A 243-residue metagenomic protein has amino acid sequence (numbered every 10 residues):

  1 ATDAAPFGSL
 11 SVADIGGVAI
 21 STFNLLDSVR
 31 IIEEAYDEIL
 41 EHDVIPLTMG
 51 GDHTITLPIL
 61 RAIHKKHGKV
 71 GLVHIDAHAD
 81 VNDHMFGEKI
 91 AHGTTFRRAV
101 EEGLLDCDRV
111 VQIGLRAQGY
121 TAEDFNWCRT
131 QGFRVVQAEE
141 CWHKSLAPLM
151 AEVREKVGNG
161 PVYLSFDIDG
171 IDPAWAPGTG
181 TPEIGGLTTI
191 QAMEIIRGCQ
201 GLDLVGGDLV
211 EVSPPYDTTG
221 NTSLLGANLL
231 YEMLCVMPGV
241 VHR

Functional and structural regions predicted by a protein language model:
A1-L47, T54-K69, N126-T130, R134-R243: Catalytic cores of soluble, metal-dependent hydrolases
I31, I55-P58, L72, A79-D83 (+4 more regions): Active-site glycine-rich loop that binds ribose-phosphate moieties when present
T48, H74: Class I SAM-dependent methyltransferase core
G51, A77: Short acidic donor-binding/metal-coordinating loop in glycosyltransferase active sites
D106: Conserved donor-binding loop and adjoining core beta-sheet/short helix segment in diverse acyl/aminoacyl transferases
